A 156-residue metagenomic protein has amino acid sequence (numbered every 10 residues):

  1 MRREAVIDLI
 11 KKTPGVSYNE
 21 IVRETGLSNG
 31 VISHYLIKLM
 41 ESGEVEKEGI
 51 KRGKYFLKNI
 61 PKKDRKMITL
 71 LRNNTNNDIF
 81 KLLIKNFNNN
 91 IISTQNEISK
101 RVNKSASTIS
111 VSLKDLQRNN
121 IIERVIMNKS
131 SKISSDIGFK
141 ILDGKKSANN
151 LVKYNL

Functional and structural regions predicted by a protein language model:
M1-K12, E20-R23, L27, H34 (+4 more regions): Long, low-complexity, charge-rich intrinsically disordered regions
G15-E24, N89-R101: Short acidic, hydrophobic short linear motifs in intrinsically disordered regions
V45-I50, E123-M127: Beta-hairpin "wing" of winged helix-turn-helix
